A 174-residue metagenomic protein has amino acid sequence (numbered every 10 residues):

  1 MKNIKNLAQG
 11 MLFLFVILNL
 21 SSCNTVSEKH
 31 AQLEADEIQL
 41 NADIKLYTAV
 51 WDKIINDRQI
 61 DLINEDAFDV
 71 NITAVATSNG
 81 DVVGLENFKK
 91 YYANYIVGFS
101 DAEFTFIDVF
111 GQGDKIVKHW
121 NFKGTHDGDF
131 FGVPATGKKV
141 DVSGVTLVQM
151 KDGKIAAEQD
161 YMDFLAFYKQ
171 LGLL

Functional and structural regions predicted by a protein language model:
M1-E34: Bacterial Sec-dependent N-terminal signal peptides
C23-D66, L174: Short, low-complexity N-terminal intrinsically disordered segments enriched in polar/charged residues
I60-D61, E65-I116: A solvent-exposed, acidic/Ser-Thr-rich amphipathic alpha-helical stretch
F68, F110, F122-G124, T146 (+1 more regions): Short beta-strand segments enriched in hydrophobic/aromatic residues within well-folded beta-rich domains
N79-D81, G124-T125, M162-A166: Solvent-exposed loop/turn segments at secondary-structure junctions within structured extracellular/periplasmic domains
D114-H126: A short hydrophobic beta-strand element
V117, D141-K169: Short beta-strand edge/turn micro-motifs at domain boundaries
K123-D152: Exposed beta-sheet edge and beta->alpha loop/turn motif
